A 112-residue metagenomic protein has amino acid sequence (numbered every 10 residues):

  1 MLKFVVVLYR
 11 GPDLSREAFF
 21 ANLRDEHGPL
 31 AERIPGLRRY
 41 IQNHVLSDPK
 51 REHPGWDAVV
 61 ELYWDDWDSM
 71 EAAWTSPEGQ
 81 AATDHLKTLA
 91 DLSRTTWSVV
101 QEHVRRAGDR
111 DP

Functional and structural regions predicted by a protein language model:
M1-P112: Macromolecular interaction modules
